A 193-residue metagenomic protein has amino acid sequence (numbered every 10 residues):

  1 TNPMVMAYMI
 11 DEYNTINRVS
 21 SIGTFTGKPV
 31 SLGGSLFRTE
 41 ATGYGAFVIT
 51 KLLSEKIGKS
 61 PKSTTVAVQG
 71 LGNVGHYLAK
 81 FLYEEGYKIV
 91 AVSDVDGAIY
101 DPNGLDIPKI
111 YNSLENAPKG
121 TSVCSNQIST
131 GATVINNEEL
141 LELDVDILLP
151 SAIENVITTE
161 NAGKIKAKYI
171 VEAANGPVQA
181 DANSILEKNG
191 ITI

Functional and structural regions predicted by a protein language model:
T1-L36: N-terminal ligand-binding/catalytic initiation module
N2-V5, L32, V74-H76, G97-D101 (+2 more regions): Flexible loop/turn segments at secondary-structure boundaries
M9, L105-I110, L186-E187: Short low-complexity, flexible loop/linker segments enriched in glycine and/or proline with clustered acidic
T15, K51-K56, S151-E154, G176: Conserved helix-loop functional segments at active or binding sites
P29, G34-L141: Glycine-rich phosphate/diphosphate-binding loop of Rossmann-like nucleotide-binding domains
L143-D144, K166: Alpha-helix C-terminal capping/helix-to-coil transition sites in glycosyltransferase folds
D146-I147, Y169: Short, Asp-centered acidic motifs that coordinate Mg2+ and/or phosphate in catalytic or ligand-binding sites
A152-I193: Rossmann-fold NAD(P)-binding glycine/threonine-rich loop
